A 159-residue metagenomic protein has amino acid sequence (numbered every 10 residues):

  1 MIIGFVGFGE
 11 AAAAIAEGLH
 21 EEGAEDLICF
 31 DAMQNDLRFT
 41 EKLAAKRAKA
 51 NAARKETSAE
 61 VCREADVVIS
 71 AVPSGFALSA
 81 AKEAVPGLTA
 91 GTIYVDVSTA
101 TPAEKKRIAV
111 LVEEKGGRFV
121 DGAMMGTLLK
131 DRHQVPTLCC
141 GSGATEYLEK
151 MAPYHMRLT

Functional and structural regions predicted by a protein language model:
M1-R63: NAD(P)+-binding Rossmann beta1-loop-alpha1 motif at the extreme N-terminus of oxidoreductases
G18, E22, K46, A50 (+4 more regions): Change "in soluble alpha/beta enzymes" to "in soluble alpha/beta proteins
D26, A53-R54, I93, R118 (+1 more regions): Conserved beta-strand segments of alpha/beta enzyme cores
C29, Y94-D96, T137: Structural beta-sheet core signal
L43-A44, A71, Q134-T137: Short low-complexity, flexible loop/linker segments enriched in glycine and/or proline with clustered acidic
A59-F119: Rossmann-fold NAD(P) dinucleotide-binding segment
A100, K106-T159: Rossmann-fold dinucleotide-binding core
